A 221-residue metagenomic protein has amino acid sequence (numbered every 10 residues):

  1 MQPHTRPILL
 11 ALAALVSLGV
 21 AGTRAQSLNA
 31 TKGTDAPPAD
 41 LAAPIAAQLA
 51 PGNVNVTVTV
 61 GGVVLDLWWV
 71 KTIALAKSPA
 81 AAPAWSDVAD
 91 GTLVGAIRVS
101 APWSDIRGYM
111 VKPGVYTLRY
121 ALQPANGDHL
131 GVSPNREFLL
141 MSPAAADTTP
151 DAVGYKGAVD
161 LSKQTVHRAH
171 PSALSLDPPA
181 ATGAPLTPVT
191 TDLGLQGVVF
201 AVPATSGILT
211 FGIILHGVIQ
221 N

Functional and structural regions predicted by a protein language model:
M1-L10: Bacterial N-terminal signal peptides that target proteins for export
L10-G19: Bacterial N-terminal signal peptides
V20-A25: Sec/Tat signal peptide C-region and signal peptidase I cleavage site
Q26-A46: Basic/polar, acidic-poor N-terminal "presequence/leader" segments that form or can form short amphipathic helices
D40-I45, L49-V111, R119-N221: Extended, well-structured beta-strand/loop surface patches that form recognition or cofactor-anchoring regions within
